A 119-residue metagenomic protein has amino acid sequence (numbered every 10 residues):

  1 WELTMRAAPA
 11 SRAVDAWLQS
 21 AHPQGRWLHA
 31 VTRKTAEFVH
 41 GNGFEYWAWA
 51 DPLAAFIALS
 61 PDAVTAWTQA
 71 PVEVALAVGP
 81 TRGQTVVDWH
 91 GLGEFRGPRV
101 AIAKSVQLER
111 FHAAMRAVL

Functional and structural regions predicted by a protein language model:
W1-L119: N-terminal acidic, glycine/proline-rich low-complexity segments
